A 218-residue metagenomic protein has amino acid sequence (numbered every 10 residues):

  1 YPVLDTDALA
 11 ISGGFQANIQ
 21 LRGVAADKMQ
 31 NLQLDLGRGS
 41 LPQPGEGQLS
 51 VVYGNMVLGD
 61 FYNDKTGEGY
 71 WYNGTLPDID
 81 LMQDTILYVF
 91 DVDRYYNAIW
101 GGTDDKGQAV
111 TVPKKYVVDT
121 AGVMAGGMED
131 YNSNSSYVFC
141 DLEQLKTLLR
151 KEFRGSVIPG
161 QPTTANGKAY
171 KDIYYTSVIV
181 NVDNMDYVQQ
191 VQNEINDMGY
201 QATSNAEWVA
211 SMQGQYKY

Functional and structural regions predicted by a protein language model:
Y1-I173, N181-Q190, D197: Short acidic/glycine-enriched loop/turn elements at secondary-structure junctions
P2, S204-A206: Short loop/edge segments at beta-strand edges and connector loops that shape dinucleotide/nucleotide cofactor-binding
Y72-G74, W208-M212: Alpha-helical heptad-repeat coiled-coil segments that mediate oligomerization/polymerization in large
N196-T203: A common structural junction motif
M212-Y218: Hydrophobic alpha-helical transmembrane segments of multi-pass inner-membrane transport and secretion
